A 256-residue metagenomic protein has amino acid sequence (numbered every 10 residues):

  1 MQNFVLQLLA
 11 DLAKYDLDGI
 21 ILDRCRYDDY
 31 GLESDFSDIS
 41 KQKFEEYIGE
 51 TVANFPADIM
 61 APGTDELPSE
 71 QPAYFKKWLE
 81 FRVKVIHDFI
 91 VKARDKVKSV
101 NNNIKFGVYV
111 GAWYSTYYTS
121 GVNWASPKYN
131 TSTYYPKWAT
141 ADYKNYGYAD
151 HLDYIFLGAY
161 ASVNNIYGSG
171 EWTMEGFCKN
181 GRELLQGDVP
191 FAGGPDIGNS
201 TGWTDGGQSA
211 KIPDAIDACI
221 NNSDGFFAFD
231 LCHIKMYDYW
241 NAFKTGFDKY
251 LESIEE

Functional and structural regions predicted by a protein language model:
M1-H151, G158-Y160: Polysaccharide-binding and catalytic clefts of secreted carbohydrate-active enzymes
W138-E256: Substrate-binding cleft of secreted/luminal carbohydrate-active enzymes
